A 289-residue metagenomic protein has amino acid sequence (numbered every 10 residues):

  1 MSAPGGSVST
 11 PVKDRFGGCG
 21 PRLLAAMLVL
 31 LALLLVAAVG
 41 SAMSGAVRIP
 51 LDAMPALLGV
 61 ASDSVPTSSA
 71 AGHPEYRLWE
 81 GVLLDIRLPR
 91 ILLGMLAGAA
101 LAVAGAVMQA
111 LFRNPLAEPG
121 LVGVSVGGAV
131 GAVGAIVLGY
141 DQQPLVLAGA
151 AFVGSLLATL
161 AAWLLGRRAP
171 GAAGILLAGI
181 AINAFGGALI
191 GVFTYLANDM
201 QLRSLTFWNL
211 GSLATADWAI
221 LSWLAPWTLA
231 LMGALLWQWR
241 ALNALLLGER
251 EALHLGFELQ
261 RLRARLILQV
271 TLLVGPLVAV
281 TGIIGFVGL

Functional and structural regions predicted by a protein language model:
S2-L289: Alpha-helical transmembrane segments in inner-membrane proteins
